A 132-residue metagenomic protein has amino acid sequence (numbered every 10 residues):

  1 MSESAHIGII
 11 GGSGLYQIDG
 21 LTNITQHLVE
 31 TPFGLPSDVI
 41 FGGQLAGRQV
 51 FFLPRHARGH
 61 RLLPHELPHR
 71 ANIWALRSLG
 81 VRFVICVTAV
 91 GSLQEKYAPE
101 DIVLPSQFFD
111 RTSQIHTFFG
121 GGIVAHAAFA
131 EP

Functional and structural regions predicted by a protein language model:
M1-E131: Metabolite-binding pocket within alpha/beta catalytic cores that recognizes anionic/polar moieties
